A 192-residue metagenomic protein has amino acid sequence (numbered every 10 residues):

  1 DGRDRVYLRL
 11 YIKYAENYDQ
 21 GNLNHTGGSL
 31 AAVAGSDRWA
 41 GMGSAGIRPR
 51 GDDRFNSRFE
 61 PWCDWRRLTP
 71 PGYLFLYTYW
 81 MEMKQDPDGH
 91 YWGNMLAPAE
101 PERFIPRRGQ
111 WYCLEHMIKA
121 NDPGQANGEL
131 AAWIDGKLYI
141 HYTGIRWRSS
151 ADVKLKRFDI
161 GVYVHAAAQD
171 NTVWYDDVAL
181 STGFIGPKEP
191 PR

Functional and structural regions predicted by a protein language model:
D1-H90, N94-E100, A179-E189: Secretory/extracellular carbohydrate-interaction modules and structurally similar beta-sandwich "look-alikes"
G2, Y73-F75, W80, A126-I134 (+1 more regions): Lectin-type carbohydrate-recognition ectodomains
R5-K13, C113-K119, A131-W133, W174 (+1 more regions): Residues within well-ordered beta-strands of beta-sheet-rich folds
A15, K119-N121, H165: Short beta-turn/strand-loop junction motif enriched in small, turn-promoting residues
L96-I105, V162-A168: Active-site rim elements
R107-G109, C113-R146: Carbohydrate-binding surfaces in secreted/extracellular proteins
R108, A126-A131, A166-D177, K188-P190: Extracellular carbohydrate recognition
Y142-D176: Flexible glycan-contacting loops in extracellular carbohydrate-active proteins
